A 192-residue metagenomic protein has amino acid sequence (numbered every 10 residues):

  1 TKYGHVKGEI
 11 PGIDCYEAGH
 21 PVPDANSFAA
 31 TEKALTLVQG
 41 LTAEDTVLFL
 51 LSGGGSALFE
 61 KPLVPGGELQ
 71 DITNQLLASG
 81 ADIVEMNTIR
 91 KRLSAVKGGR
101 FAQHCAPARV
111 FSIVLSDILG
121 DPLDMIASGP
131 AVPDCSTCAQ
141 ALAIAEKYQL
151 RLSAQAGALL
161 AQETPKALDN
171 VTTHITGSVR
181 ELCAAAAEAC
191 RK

Functional and structural regions predicted by a protein language model:
T1-K192: N-terminal loops that bind phosphate or other acidic moieties and the adjacent beta-alpha structural core
